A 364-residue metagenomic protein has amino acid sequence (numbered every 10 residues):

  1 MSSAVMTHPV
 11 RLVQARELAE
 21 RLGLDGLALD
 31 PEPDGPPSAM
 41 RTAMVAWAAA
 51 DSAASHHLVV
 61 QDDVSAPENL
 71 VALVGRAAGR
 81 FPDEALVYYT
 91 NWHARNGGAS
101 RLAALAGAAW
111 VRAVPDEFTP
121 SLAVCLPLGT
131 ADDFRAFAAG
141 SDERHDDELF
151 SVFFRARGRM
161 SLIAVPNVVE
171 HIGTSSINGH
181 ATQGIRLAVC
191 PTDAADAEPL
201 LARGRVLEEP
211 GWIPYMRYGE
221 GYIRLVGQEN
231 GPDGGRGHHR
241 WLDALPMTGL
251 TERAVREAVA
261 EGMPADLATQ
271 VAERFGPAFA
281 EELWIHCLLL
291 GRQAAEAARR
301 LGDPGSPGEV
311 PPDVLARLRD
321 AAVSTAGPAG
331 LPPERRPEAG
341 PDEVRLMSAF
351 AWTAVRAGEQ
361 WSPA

Functional and structural regions predicted by a protein language model:
M1-V60, V64-A364: Peripheral/terminal regions associated with large enzymatic or DNA-binding modules
